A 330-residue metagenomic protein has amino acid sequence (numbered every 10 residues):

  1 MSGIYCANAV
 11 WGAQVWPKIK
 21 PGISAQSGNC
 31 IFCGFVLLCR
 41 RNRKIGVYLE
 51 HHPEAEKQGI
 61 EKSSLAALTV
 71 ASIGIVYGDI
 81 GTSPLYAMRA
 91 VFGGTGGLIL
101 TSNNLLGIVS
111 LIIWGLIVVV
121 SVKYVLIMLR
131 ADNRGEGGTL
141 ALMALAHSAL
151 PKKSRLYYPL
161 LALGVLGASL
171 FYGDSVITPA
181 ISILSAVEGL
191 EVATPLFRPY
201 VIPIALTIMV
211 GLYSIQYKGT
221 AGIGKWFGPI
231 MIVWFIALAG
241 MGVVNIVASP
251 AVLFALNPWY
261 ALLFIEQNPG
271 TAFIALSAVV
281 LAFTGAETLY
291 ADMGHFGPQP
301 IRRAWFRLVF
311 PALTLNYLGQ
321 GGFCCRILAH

Functional and structural regions predicted by a protein language model:
S2, S24-S27: Serine residues within intrinsically disordered or low-complexity segments
C6, C30-C33, C39: Cysteine-centered motifs
V10-W11: Basic, low-complexity intrinsically disordered segments
K18-I19, N29, N42-K44: Polybasic, lysine-rich low-complexity intrinsically disordered segments
G22, L38: Short polybasic linear motifs
L37, I45-H330: The structured alpha-helical core of multi-pass membrane proteins
